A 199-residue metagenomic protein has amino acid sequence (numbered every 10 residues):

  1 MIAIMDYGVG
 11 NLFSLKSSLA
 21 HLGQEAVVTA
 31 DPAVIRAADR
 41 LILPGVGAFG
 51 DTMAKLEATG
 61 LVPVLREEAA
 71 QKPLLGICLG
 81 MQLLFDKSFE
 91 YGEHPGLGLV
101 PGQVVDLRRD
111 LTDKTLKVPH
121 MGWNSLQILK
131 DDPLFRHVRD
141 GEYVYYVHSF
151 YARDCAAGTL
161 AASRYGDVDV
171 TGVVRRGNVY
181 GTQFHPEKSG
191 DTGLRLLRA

Functional and structural regions predicted by a protein language model:
I2-Q24, E187-K188: N-terminal beta1-alpha1 ligand-phosphate binding loop
A38: An anion/phosphate-binding loop that grips the pyrophosphate of nucleotide cofactors and donors
I42-P44: Structural motif
G47-H120: Cysteine-nucleophile active-site neighborhood
K87-D167: Pocket-forming structural segment of enzyme catalytic cores
G141, R175-Y180: Beta-strand-turn-beta hairpins that frame and shape the catalytic cleft of phosphate-ester-processing enzymes
V168-R175: Short, surface-exposed beta-strand/loop micro-motifs that present aromatic residues
T182-A199: Acyltransferase
